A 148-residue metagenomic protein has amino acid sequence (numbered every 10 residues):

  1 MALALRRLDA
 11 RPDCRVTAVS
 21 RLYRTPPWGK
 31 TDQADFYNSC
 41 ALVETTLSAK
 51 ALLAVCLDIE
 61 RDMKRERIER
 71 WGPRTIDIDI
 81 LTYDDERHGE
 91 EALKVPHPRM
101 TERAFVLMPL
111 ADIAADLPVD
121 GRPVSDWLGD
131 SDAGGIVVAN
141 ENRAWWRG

Functional and structural regions predicted by a protein language model:
M1-C14, S20-R24: N-terminal beta1-alpha1 ligand-phosphate binding loop
M1-R6, C40-E44, R67-W71: A broad, low-specificity signal for short, low-complexity segments enriched in glycine/proline and polar/charged
D13, W28-D35, K50-L53, L57-G148: Flexible, gly/pro- and Lys/Arg-enriched active-site loops
A18-E44: Short, charge-patterned binding micro-sites
